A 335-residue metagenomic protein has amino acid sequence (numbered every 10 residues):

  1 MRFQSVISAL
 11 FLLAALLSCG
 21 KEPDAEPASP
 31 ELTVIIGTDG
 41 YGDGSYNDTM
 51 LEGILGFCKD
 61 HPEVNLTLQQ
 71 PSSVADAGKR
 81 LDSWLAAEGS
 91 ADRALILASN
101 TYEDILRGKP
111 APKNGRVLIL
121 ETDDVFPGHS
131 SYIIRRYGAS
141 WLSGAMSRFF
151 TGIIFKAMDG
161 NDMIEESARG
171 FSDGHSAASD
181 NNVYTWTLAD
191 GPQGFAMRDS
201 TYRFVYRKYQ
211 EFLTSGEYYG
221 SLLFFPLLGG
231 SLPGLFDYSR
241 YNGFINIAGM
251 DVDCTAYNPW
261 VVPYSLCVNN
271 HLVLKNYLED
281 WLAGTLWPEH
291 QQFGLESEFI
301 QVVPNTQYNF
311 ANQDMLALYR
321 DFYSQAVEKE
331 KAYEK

Functional and structural regions predicted by a protein language model:
A15-S18: C-terminal motif of bacterial Sec signal peptides marking the signal peptidase cleavage site
G20-E22: Bacterial signal peptide processing site
T33-G53, F57, H61, Q69-V74 (+2 more regions): Extracytoplasmic "Venus flytrap"
V34, G89-N100, L120, I154 (+2 more regions): Periplasmic-binding protein-like
I54, W141-L188, E289-A311: An alpha-beta-alpha
P110-R135, V252-P259: Flexible loop/hinge segments that line or gate small-molecule binding clefts
S131-I153, L266-L286: Hydrophobic alpha-helical segments within soluble ligand-binding/sensing domains
E279-K335: Hinge/cleft segment of the Venus flytrap/periplasmic-binding protein
